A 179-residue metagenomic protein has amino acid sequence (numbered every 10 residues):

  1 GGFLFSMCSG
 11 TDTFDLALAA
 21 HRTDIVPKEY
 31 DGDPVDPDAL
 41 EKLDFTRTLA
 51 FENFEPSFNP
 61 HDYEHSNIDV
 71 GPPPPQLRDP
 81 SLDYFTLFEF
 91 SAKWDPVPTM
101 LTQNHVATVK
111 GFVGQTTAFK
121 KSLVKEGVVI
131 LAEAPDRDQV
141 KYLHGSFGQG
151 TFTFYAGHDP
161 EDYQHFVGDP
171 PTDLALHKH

Functional and structural regions predicted by a protein language model:
G1-T13, Q149: Short alpha-beta junction capping motif
L4, L18-R22, P27-R47, T172-L176: Catalytic cores of eukaryotic secretory-pathway lumenal/extracellular enzymes that build and remodel glycoconjugates
D12, D31, K42-V167: Catalytic beta-strand/loop cores that center a nucleophilic Ser/Cys/Thr and support acyl-enzyme chemistry
D12, H177-K178: Active-site-proximal helix/loop capping residues that flank conserved catalytic or ligand/cofactor
G145, K178-H179: C-terminal substrate/ligand-recognition segments
